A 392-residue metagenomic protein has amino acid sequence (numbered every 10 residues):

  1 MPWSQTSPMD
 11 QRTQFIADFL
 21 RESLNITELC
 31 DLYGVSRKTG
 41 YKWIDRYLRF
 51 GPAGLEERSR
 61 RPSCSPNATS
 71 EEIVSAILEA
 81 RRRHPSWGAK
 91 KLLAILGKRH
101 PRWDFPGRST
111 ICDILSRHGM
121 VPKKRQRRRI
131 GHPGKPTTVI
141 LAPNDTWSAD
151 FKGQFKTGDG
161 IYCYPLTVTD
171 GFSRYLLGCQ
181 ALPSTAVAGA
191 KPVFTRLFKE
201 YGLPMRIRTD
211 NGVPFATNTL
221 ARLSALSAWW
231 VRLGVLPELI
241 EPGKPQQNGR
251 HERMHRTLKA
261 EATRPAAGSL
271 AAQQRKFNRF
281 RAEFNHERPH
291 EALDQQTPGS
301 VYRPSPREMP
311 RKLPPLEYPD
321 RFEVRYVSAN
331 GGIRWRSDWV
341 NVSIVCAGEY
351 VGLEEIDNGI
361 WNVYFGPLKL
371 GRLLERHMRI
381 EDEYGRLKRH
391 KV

Functional and structural regions predicted by a protein language model:
M1-Q14, S63-E71: Short, Lys/Arg-enriched anionic-surface-contact patches
S7-L24, V74-R83: Short, amphipathic alpha-helical "recognition" segments used to contact nucleic acids or chromatin
F15, L29, G40-W43, G51 (+16 more regions): Mobile genetic element proteins and their domesticated derivatives, centered on retroelements and DNA transposons
P52-S148, Q154, V213, S224 (+1 more regions): Basic, flexible linker segments flanking DNA-binding modules in nucleic acid-interacting mobile-element proteins
A68, S109, D113-Y175, P183 (+4 more regions): Mobile-element integrase/transposase regions, centering on the N-terminal DNA-binding/Zn-coordinating module
T185, L197-T219, E241-G243, N248 (+1 more regions): Acidic/histidine-rich, metal-coordinating catalytic segments
T219, A225-P310, G352, I356-D357: Charged alpha-helix within mobile-element recombinases
N285-V392: C-terminal, beta-rich DNA-binding module of retroviral/retroelements integrases
